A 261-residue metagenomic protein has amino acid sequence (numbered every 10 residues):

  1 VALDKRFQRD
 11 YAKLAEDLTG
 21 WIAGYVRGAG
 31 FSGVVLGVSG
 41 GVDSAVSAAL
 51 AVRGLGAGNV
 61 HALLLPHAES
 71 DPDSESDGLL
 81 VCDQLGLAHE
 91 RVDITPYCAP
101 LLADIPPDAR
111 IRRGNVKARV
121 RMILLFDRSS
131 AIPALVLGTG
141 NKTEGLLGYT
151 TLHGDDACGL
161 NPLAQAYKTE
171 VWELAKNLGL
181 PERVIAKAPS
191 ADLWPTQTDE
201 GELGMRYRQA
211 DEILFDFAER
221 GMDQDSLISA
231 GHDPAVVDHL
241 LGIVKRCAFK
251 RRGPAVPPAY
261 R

Functional and structural regions predicted by a protein language model:
V1-L36, V46-R53, G58-R261: ATP/NTP-dependent adenylation/nucleotidyl-transfer catalytic domains that generate, transfer, or process NMP-activated
G41: Conserved G/P- and acidic residue-centered "switch" motifs that form tight phosphate/ATP-binding loops in soluble
